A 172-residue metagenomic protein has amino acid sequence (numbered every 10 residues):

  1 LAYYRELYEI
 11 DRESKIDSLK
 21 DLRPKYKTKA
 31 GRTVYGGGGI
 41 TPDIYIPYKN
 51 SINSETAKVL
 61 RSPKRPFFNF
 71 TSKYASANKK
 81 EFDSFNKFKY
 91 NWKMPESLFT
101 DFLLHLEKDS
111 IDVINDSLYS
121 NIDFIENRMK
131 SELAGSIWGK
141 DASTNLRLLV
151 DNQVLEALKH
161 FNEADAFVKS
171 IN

Functional and structural regions predicted by a protein language model:
L1-N172: Conserved functional hotspot residues or short segments at active or partner-binding sites across diverse domains
